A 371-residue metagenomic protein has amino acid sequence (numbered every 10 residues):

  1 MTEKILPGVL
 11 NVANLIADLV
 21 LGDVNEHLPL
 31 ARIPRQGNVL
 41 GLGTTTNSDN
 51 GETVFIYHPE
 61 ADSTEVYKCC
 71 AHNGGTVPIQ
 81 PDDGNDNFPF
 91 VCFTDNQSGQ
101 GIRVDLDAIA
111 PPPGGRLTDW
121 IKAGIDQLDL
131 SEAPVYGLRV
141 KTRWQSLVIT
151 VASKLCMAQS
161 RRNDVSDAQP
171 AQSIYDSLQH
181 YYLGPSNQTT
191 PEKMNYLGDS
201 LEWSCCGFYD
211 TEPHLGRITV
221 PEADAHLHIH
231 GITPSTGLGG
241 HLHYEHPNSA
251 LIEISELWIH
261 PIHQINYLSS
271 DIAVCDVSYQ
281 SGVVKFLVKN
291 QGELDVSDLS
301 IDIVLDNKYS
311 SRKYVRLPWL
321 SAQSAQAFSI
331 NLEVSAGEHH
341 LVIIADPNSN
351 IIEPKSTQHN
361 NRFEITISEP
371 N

Functional and structural regions predicted by a protein language model:
T2-G114: Solvent-exposed N-terminal domain segments of exported/luminal and surface proteins
G114-F208: Long, positively charged binding patches that form subdomain-scale interaction surfaces for polyanionic ligands
Y136, L227, V284: Residue-level detector of short, conserved catalytic/binding motifs and their immediate flanks
A158-Q172, P247-I265, S321-A327, P370-N371: Short, surface-exposed linear segments at secondary-structure transitions and domain or protein termini
Y196-L201, T233-G237, S335-E338: A short, structured loop/turn motif at beta-sheet edges
E212-A223: Exposed beta-sheet edge/beta-hairpin loop segments within beta-rich domains
A223-A225, G231-N266: C-terminal structured interaction module
Y267-N371: Extracellular/luminal regions of secreted and cell-surface proteins that mediate adhesion/ECM remodeling
